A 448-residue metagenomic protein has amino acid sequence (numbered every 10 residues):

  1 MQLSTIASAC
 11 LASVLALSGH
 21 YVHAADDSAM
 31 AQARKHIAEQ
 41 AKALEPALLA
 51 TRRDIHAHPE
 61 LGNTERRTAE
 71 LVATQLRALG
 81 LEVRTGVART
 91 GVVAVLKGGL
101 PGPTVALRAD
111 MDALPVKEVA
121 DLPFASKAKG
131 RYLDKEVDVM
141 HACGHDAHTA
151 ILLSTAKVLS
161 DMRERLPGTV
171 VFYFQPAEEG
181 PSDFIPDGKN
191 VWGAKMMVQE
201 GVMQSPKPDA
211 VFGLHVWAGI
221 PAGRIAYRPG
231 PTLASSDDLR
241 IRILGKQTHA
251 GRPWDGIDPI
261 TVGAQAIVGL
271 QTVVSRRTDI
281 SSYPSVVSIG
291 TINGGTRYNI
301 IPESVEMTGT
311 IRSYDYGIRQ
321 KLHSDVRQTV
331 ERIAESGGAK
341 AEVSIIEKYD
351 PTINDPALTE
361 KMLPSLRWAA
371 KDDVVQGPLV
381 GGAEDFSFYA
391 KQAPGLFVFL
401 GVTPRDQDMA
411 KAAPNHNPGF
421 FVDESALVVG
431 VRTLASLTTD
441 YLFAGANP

Functional and structural regions predicted by a protein language model:
V22-A24: Boundary at the C-terminal end of the N-terminal hydrophobic targeting segment
D27-M140, A147-V171: Acidic/His- and Gly-rich active-site-bordering loop/insert found across diverse amide/peptide-bond hydrolases
A109, Y132-F184, D237-I243, A250-V274 (+2 more regions): Alpha-helical metal-binding/catalytic segments enriched in His/Glu/Asp
D146-P229: Acidic/histidine-rich catalytic neighborhood of metal-dependent amide-processing enzymes
V198, S205-N354: Midchain, well-structured core segments that form catalytic/ion-binding scaffolds
V262, T272, R276, S324 (+2 more regions): His/Asp/Glu-rich mid-to-C-terminal helical/loop segments that flank catalytic regions of hydrolases
Q265-S275, S344, K348-P404: Active-site-adjacent substrate-binding region of metalloamidase/peptidase-like peptide-processing proteins
